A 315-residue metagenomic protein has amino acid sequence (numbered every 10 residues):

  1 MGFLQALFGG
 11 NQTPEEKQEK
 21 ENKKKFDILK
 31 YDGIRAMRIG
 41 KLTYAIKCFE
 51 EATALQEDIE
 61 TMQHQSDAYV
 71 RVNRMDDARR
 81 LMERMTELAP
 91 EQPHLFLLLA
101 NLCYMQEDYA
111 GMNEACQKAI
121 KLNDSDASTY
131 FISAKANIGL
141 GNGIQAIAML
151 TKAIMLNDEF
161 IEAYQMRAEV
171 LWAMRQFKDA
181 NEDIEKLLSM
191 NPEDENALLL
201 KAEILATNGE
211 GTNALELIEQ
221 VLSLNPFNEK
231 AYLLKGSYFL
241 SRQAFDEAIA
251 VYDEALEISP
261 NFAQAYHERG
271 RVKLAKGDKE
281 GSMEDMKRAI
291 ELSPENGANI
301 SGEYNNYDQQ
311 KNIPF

Functional and structural regions predicted by a protein language model:
E19-E60, H64-R71, H94, L98-E107 (+3 more regions): Alpha-helical segment of the N-proximal tetratricopeptide repeat
F26, I59-E60, P93-H94, A127-S128 (+5 more regions): Helix-start (N-cap) detector for alpha-helical repeat units in TPR-like alpha-solenoids, especially tetratricopeptide
E51-A52, R84-M85, K118-A119, K152-A153 (+4 more regions): Canonical positions in the second alpha-helix
A54-L55, L88, L122, L156 (+4 more regions): Structural marker of alpha-solenoid helical repeat scaffolds
H64, L98, I132, M166 (+4 more regions): Canonical tetratricopeptide repeat
H267, R271-G297: TPR/TPR-like (Sel1-like) alpha-helical repeat modules
